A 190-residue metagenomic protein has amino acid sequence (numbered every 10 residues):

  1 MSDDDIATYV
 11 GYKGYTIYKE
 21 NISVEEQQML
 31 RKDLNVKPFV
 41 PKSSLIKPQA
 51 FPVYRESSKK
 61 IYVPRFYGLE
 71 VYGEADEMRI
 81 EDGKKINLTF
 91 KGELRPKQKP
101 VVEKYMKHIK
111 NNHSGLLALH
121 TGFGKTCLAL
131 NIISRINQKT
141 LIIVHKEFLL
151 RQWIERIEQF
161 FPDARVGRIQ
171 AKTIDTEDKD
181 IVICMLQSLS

Functional and structural regions predicted by a protein language model:
M1-V40: Short Lys/Arg-enriched alpha/beta "domain-start" segment
R31-E81: Interdomain "pre-motor" coupling segment immediately N-terminal to P-loop NTPase/helicase cores
L45-R55, E74-A118: Conserved pre-motif I regulatory segment
Y105, I132-I136, W153: Hydrophobic residues on the short alpha-helix immediately C-terminal to a glycine-rich phosphate/catalytic loop
K110-I136, T140-I143: Walker A/P-loop
Q138-K139, D178-I181: Loop/turn-to-beta-strand initiation segments
F148-D175: Conserved helix-turn-beta segment of the N-terminal RecA-like "Helicase ATP-binding" lobe in SF1/SF2 helicases
V182-S190: Conserved RecA-like ASCE ATPase "motif II neighborhood" in helicase/translocase motors
